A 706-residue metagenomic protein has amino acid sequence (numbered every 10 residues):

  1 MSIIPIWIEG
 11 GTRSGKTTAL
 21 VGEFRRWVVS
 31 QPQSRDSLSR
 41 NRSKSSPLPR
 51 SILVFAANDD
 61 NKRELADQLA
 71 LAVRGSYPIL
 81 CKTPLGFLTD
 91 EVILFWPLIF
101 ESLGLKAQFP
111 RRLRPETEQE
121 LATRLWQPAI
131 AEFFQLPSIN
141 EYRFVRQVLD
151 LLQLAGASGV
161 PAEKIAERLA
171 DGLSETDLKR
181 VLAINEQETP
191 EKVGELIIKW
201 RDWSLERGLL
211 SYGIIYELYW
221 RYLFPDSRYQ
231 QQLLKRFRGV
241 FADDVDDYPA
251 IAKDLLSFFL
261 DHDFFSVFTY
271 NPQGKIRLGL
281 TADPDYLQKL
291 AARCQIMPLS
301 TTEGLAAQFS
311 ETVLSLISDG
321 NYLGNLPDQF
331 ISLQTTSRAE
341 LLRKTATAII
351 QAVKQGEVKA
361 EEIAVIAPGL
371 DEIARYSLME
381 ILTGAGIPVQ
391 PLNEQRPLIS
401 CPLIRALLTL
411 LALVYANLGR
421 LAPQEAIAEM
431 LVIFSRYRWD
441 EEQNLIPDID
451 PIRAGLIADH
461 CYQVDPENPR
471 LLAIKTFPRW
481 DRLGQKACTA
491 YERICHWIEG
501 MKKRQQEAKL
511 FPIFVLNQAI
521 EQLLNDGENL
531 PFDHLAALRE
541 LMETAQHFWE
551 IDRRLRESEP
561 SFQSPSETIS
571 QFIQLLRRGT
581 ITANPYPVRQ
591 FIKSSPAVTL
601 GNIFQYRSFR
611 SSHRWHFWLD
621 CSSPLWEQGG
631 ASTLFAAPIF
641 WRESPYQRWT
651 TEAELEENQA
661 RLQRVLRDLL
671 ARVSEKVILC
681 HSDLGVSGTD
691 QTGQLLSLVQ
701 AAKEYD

Functional and structural regions predicted by a protein language model:
P5-I8, L125-V240, F330-T336: Accessory N-terminal region flanking or inserted into the helicase ATPase core in nucleic-acid motor proteins
T12-P32, E303-A385: Helicase P-loop NTPase motor core
L48-V160, K164: Conserved P-loop NTPase-based nucleic-acid remodeling module centered on helicase motor cores
T83-F87, V240-D246, E540-T544, E550-S561 (+3 more regions): Conserved helicase core region in the C-terminal RecA-like lobe
L182-A291, P298-L305, V313, S337-R338 (+3 more regions): Conserved helicase NTPase motor core
P190-E191, N468-N602: Accessory C-terminal helicase-associated subdomains
E357-E362, A367-E499: ATPase/helicase motor core of nucleic-acid motors
L619-A701: C-terminal accessory regions
